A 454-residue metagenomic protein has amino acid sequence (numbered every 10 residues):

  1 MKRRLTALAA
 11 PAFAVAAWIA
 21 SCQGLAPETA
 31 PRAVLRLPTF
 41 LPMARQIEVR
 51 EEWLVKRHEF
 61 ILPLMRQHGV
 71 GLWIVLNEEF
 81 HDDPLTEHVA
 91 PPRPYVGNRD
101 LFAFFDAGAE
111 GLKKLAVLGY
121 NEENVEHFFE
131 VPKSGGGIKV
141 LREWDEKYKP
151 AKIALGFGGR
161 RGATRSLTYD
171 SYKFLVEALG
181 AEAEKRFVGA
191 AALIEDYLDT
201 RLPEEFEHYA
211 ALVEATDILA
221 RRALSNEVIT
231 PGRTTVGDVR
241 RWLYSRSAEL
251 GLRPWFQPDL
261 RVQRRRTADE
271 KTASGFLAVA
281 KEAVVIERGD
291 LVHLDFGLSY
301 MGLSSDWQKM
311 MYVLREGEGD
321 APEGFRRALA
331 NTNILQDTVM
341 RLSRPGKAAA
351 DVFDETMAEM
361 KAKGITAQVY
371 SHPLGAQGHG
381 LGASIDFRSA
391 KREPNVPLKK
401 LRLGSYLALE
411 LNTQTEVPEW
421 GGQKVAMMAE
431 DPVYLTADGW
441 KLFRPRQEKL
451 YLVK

Functional and structural regions predicted by a protein language model:
M1-A12: Bacterial N-terminal signal peptides that target proteins for export
R4-L5, G24, L115: Positively charged, low-complexity intrinsically disordered regions
A10-A20: Terminal signal-anchor or tail-anchor transmembrane helices that tether membrane-associated enzymes to cellular
W18-A30: Bacterial Sec-dependent signal peptides at the C-terminal "C-region" and cleavage site
E28-K454: Active-site neighborhoods and metal-handling regions in enzymes and metal-associated proteins
